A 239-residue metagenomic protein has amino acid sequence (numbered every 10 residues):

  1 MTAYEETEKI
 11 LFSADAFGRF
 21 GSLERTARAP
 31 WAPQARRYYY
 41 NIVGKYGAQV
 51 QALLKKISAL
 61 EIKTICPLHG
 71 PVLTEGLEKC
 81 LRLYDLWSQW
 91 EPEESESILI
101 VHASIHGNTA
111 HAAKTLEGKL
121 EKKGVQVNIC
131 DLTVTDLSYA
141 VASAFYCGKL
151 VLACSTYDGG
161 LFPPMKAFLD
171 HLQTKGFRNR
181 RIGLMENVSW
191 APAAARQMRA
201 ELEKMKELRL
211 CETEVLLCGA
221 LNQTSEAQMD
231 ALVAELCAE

Functional and structural regions predicted by a protein language model:
M1-R28: Catalytic core of the metallo-beta-lactamase
Y4, L11, S97-V101, G183: Conserved beta-strand elements of the Class I
D15, H102-I105, L132, E186-N187: Cofactor-binding loop segments of dinucleotide-utilizing enzymes, especially the Rossmann-like FAD- and NAD(P)+-binding
A16-G18, H69-V72, I105: Glycine-rich beta-alpha junction loops
L23-V72, T115-N128, A140-E239: FMN-binding flavodoxin-like domain, especially the glycine-rich phosphate-binding loop
C66-E94: Short N-terminal or domain-adjacent regulatory/targeting segments
V101-K123: Short, charged N-terminal beta->alpha structural module
L132-S138: Short acidic loop-to-helix transition motifs that present clustered carboxylates
